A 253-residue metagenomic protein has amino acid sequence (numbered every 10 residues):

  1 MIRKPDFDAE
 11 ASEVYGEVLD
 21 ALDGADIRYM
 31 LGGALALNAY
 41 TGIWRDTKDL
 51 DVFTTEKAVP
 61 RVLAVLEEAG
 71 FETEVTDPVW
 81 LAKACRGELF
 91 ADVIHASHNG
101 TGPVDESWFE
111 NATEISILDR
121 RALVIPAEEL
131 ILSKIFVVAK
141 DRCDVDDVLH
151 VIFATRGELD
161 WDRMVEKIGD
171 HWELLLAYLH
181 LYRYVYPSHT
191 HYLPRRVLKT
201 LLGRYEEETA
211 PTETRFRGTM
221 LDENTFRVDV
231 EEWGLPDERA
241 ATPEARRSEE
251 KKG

Functional and structural regions predicted by a protein language model:
M1-I27, Y40-D46, G102-P103, F109-L123 (+1 more regions): The feature captures the alpha-helical scaffold/lid subdomain characteristic of nucleotidyltransferase
F7, A11, A21-D23, T54 (+2 more regions): N-terminal functional module detector in eukaryotic proteins
G33, N38-V62, L66, P126 (+1 more regions): Catalytic metal-binding acidic patch
L35, A58, E88, S97-N99 (+2 more regions): Short, flexible active-site-adjacent loop segments at beta-strand->alpha-helix junctions, enriched in small/polar
K48-L50, L89-A91, R120: Change "...and in nucleic-acid phosphodiester-cleaving endonucleases..." to "...and in nucleic-acid processing enzymes
V62-E67, V75-P78, N111, P126 (+1 more regions): Nucleic-acid-binding surface
E67-S107: Conserved catalytic core of two-metal-ion nucleotidyltransferases
